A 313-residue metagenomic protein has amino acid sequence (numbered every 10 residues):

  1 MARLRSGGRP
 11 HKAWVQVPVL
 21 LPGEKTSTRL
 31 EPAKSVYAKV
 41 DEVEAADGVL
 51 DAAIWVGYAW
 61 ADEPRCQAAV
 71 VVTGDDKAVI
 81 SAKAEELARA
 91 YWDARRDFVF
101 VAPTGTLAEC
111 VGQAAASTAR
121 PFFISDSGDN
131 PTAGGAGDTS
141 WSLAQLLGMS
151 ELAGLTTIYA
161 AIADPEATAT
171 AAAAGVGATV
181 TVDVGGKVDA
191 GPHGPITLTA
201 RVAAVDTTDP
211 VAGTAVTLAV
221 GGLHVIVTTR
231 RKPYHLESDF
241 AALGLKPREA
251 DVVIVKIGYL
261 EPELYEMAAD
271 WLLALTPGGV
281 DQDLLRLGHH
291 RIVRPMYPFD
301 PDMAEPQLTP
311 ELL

Functional and structural regions predicted by a protein language model:
M1-A13: A charged, well-structured terminal subsegment
R3, E42-A45, R95-F98, L147-E151 (+5 more regions): Glycine-rich loops and low-complexity Gly/Arg-rich segments that provide flexible linkers or classic glycine-based
G8-P10, A61, D209, G244: Residue-level signal for the start and early helices of compact helical domains
V17-G222, I226: Hard-cation-handling environments
V70, W92, D209-L313: Extended hydrophobic packing segments that form well-structured cores
